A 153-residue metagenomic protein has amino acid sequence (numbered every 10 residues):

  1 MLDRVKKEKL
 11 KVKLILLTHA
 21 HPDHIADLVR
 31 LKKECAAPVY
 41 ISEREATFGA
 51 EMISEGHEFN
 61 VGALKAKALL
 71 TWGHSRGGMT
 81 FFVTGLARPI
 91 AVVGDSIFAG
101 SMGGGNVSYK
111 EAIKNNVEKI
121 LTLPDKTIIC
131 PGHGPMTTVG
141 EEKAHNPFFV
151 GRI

Functional and structural regions predicted by a protein language model:
M1-K65, F148: Active-site HxH/HxHxD metal-binding segment of metal-dependent hydrolases
L16-H19, T71, V93: Ser/Thr-glycine-rich phosphate-binding loops at phosphate-binding pockets of nucleotides, nucleotide cofactors
A37, K65, S75-I153: Metallo-beta-lactamase
E43, W72, H133: Residues at the C-termini of beta-strands that transition into short coil/loop
I53, G73-H74: Short Pro/Gly-enriched coil loops immediately N-terminal to beta-strands
